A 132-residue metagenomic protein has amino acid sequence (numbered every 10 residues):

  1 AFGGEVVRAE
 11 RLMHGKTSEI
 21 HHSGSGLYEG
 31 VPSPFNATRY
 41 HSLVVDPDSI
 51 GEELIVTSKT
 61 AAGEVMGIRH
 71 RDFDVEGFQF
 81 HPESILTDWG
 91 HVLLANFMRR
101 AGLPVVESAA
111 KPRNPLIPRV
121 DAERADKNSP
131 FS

Functional and structural regions predicted by a protein language model:
A1-G30, L94-N96: Cysteine-nucleophile active-site neighborhood
E5-R8, N36, T57, V106: A short alpha-helix-loop-beta-strand transition element characteristic of N-terminal alpha/beta dinucleotide-binding
R11, H22, H70, F80-P82: Active-site donor-binding loop signature of nucleotide-sugar glycosyltransferases
G15, D48, D88: Residues that form or flank phosphate/diphosphate-binding pockets in enzymes that use nucleotide phosphates
T17-E19, V65-G67, G77: Conserved hydrophobic/aromatic beta-strand scaffold that supports enzyme active sites
G24-D72: Catalytic beta-strand/loop cores that center a nucleophilic Ser/Cys/Thr and support acyl-enzyme chemistry
Y40-L43, Q79-L86: Glycine-rich phosphate/pyrophosphate-binding beta-alpha loops
I85-S132: Acyltransferase
